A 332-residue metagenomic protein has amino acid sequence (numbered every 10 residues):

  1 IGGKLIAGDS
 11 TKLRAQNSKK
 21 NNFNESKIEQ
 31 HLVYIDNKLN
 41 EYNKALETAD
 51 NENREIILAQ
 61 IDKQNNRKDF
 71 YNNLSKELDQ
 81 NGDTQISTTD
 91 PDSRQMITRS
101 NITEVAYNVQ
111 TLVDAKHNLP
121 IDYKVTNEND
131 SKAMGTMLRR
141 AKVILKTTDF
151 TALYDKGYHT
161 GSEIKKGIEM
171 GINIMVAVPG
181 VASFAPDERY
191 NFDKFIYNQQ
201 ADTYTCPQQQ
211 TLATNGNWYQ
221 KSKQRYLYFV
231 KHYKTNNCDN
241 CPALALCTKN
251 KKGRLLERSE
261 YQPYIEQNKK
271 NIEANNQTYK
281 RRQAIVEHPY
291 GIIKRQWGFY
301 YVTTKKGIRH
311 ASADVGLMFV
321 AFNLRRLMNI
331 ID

Functional and structural regions predicted by a protein language model:
I1-D332: Anion-binding and metal-coordination hotspots
